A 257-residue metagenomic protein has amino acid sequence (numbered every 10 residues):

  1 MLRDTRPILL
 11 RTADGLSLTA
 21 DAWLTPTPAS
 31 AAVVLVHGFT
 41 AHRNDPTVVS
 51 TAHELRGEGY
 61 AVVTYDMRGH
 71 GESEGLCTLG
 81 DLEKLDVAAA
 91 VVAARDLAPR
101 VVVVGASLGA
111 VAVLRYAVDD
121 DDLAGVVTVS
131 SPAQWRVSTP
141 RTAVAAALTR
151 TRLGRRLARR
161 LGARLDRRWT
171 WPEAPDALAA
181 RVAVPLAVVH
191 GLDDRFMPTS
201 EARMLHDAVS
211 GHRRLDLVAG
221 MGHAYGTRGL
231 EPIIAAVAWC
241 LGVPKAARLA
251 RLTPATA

Functional and structural regions predicted by a protein language model:
M1-T27: N-terminal cap/lid segment of alpha/beta-hydrolase-fold proteins
T40-H53, M67: The serine-hydrolase catalytic nucleophile loop
N44, R68-L97: Catalytic nucleophile-loop/oxyanion-hole region of alpha/beta-hydrolase and closely related hydrolase-like folds
A52-E74: Conserved alpha/beta-hydrolase
V118-R168, L178: Hydrolase active-site cap/lid region
R181-V182, V188-H190, D194: Short beta-strand/loop motif that positions the catalytic acidic residue of the alpha/beta-hydrolase fold
R195-E201: Conserved alpha/beta-hydrolase "acid-adjacent" motif
M221-E231: Catalytic histidine-centered segment of alpha/beta-hydrolase-like enzymes
